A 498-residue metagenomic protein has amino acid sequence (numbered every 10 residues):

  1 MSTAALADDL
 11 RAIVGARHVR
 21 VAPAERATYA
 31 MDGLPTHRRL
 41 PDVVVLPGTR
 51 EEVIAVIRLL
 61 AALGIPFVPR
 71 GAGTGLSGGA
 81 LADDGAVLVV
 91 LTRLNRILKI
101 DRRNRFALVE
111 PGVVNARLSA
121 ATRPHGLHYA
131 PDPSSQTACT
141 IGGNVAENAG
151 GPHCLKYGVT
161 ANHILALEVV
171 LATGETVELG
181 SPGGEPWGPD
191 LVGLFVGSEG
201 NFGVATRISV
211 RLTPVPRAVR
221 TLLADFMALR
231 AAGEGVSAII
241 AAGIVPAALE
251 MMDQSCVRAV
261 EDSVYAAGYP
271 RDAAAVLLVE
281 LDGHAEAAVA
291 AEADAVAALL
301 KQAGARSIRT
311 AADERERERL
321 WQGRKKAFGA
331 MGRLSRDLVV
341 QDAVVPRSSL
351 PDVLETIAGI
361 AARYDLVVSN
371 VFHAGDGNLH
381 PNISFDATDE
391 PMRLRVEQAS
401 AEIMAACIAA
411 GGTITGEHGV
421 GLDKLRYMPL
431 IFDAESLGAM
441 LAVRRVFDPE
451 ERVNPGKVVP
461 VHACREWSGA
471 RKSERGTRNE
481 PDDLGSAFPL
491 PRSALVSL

Functional and structural regions predicted by a protein language model:
M1-R58, G75-R105, Q254-A266, D313-V340 (+2 more regions): N-terminal flexible segment immediately upstream of the FAD-binding catalytic core in FAD-dependent oxidoreductases
M1-T3, F432-R471, V496-L498: Intrinsic disorder at enzyme termini
A16, I408-V420, R444-R445, P449-P455: Alpha-helix capping/hinge segments and adjacent helical runs
V21-T28, V210-P214, R220, D225-A399 (+2 more regions): C-terminal substrate-recognition/cap domain of FAD-linked oxidoreductases
S77-N95, R123-L127, G150-A161, I208-P214 (+3 more regions): A glycine- and small-aliphatic-rich helix-loop capping segment at beta-alpha/alpha-beta transitions that lines
R96-I100, F106-E250: FAD-binding subdomain of flavoenzyme oxidoreductases
A470-R478, S486-S493, S497: Intrinsically disordered, low-complexity proline-rich regions
